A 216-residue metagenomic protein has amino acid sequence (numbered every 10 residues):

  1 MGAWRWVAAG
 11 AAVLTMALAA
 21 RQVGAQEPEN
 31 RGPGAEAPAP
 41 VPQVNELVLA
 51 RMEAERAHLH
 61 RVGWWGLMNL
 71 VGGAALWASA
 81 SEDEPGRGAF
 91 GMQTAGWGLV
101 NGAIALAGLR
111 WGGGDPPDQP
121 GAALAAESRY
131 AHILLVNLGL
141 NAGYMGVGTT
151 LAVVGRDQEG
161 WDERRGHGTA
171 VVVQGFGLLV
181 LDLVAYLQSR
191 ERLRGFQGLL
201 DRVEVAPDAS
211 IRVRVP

Functional and structural regions predicted by a protein language model:
G2-W64, L109-N137, A142-M145, T149-P216: Replace "edges of transmembrane helices
A8-G10, N69, N101: Short, isolated positions within intrinsically disordered regulatory regions of eukaryotic proteins
E53-S81: The feature marks the first
L70-G73, G102, M145, L179: Amphipathic, well-ordered alpha-helical segments in soluble domains
G73-S79, L99-G114: Canonical alpha-helical transmembrane segments
A80-R87, E159-W161: Membrane-interfacial hairpin junctions
E84-L99: Loop-to-helix transition at the N-terminal end of transmembrane alpha-helices
